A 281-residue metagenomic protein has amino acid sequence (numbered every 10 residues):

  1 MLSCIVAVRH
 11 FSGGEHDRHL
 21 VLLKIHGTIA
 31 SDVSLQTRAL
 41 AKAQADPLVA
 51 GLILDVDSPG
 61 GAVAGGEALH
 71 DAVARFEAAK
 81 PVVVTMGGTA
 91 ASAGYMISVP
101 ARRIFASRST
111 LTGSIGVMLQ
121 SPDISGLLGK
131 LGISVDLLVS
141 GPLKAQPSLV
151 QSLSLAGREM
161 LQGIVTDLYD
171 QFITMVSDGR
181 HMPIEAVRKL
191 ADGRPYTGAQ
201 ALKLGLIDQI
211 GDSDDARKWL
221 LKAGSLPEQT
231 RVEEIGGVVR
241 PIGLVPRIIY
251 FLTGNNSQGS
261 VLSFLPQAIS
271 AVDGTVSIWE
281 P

Functional and structural regions predicted by a protein language model:
M1-V84, G88-A91, R103-A106, Q120-P281: N-terminal organellar transit peptides
G94: Pocket-flanking alpha-helical
I97-S98, A201: Hydrophobic/aromatic residues within transmembrane alpha-helices of multi-pass small-molecule transporters
A101-V117: Zinc-dependent metallopeptidase catalytic helix centered on the HExxH motif and its immediate flanking segment
